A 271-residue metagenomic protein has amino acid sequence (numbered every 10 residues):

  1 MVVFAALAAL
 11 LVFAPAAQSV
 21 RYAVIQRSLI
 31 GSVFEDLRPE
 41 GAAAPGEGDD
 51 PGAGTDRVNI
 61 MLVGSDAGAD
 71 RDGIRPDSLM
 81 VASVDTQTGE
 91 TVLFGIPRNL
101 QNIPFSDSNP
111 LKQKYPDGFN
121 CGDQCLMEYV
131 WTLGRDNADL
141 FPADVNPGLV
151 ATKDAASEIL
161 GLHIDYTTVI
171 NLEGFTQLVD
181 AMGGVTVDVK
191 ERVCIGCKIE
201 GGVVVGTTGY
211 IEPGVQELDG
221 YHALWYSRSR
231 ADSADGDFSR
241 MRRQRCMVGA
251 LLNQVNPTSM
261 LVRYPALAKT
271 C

Functional and structural regions predicted by a protein language model:
M1-A8, F13-C271: Non-catalytic, solvent-exposed segments at the cell envelope interface
